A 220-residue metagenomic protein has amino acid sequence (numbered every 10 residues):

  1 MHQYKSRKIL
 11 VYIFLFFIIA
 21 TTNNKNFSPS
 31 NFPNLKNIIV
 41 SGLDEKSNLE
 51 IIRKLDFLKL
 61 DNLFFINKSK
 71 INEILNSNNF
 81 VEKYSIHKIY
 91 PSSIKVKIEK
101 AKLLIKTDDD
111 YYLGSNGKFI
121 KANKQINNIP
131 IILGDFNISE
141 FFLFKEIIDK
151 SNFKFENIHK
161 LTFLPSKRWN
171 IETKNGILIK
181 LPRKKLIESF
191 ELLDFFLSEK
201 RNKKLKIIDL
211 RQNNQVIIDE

Functional and structural regions predicted by a protein language model:
M1-N62, I66-E220: Charged, solvent-exposed interaction patches on well-folded alpha/beta domains that mediate macromolecular contacts
